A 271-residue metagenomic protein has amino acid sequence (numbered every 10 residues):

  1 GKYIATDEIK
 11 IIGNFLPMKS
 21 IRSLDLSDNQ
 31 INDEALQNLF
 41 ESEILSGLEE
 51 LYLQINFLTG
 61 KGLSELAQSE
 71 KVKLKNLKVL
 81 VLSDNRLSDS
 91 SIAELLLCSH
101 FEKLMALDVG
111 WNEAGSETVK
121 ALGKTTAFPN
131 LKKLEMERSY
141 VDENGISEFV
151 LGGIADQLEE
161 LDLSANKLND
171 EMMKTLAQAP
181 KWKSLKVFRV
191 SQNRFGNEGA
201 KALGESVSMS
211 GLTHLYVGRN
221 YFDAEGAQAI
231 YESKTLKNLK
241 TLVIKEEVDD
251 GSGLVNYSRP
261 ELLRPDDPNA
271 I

Functional and structural regions predicted by a protein language model:
Y3-K10, Q30-Q37, F57-S64, N85-A93 (+6 more regions): Short, solvent-exposed loop/turn at the beta-strand->alpha-helix junction within individual leucine-rich repeat
D7, S20, N269-I271: Terminal targeting and flexible regions in eukaryotic proteins, enriched in but not limited to LRR-containing proteins
K10-K19, N38-S46, L66-K75, E94-E102 (+5 more regions): Leucine-rich repeat
S23-L96, D108, A114: A generic tandem-repeat structural signature
L24-L26, E49-L53, L77-L82, L104-V109 (+5 more regions): Conserved hydrophobic beta-strand positions in leucine-rich repeat
G110-S208: Eukaryotic tandem repeat interaction scaffolds
T213-I271: Leucine-rich solenoid repeat scaffolds
